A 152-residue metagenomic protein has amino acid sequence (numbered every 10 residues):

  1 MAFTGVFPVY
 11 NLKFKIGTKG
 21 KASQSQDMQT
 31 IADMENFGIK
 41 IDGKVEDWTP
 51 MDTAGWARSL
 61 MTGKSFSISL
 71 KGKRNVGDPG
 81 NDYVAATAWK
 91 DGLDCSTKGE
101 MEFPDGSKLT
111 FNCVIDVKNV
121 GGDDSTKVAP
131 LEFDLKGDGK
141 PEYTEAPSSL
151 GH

Functional and structural regions predicted by a protein language model:
A2-N75, N112-E132: Solvent-exposed edge beta-strands and adjacent loop segments that serve as assembly or binding interfaces
S25-D27, K98, G151: Serine/proline-rich low-complexity intrinsically disordered segments, especially terminal tails, linkers
M61-G63, K90-S96, G121-D124, K136-G139: Short, surface-exposed linear patches
R74, D105, G139: Acidic, glycine-rich active-site loops and adjacent beta-strand->loop/helix elements that engage anionic groups
N75-G80, P141-E145: Short, cysteine-centered beta-strand-loop-beta hairpins and adjacent loop/turn segments enriched in charged/polar
G80-N112: Short, acidic/charged, Gly/Pro-enriched secondary-structure junctions
T110, V120-H152: C-terminal or internal capping secondary-structure element at the end of a domain, subdomain, or sheet
